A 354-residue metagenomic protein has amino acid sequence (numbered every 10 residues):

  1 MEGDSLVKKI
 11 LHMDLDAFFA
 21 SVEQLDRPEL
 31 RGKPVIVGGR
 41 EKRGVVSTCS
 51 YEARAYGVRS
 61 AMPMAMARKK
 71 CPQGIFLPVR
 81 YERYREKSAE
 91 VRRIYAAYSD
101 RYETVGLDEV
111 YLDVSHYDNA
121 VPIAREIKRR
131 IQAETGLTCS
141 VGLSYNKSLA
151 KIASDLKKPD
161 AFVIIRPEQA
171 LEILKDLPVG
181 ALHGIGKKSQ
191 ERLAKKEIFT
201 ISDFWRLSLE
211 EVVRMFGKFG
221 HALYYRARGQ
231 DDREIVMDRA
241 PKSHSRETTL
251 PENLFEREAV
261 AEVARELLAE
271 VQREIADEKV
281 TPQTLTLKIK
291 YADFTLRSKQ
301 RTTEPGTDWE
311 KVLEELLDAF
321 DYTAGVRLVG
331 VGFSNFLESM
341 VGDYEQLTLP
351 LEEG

Functional and structural regions predicted by a protein language model:
M1-M215, G220-H221, L337-V341, Q346-G354: Gly/Gly-Pro- and Ser/Thr-rich, intrinsically disordered tail segments characteristic of DNA damage-repair and tolerance
H12, A194-L328, F333-E353: DNA-contacting surface of Y-family translesion DNA polymerases
